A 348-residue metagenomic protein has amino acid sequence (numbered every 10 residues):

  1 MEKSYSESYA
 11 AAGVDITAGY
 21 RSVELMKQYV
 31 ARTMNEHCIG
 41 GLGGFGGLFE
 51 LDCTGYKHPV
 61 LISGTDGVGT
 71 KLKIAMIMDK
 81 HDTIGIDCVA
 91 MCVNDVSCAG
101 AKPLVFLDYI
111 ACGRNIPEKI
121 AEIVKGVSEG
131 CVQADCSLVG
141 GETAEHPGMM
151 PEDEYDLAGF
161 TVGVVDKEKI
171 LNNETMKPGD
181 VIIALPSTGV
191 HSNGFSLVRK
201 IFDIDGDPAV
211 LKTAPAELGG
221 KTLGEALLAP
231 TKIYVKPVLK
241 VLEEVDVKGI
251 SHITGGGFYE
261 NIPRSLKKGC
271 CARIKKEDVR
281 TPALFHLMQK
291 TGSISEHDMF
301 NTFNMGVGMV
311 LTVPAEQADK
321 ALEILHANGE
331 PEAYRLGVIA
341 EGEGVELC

Functional and structural regions predicted by a protein language model:
E2-A12, K119-S137, M150-L157, D207-K212 (+2 more regions): Glycine-/charge-enriched secondary-structure boundary and capping motifs
E2-H37: N-terminal amphipathic/basic leader segments beginning at the initiator methionine
D15, D66, G179, H252 (+1 more regions): Residue-level signature of catalytic and energy-coupling elements of molecular machines, predominantly ATP/GTP-dependent
S22, M26, L48, C92-V93 (+5 more regions): Buried hydrophobic packing segments
V23, A121-V124, F195: Hydrophobic face of alpha-helices
Q28-T188: Glycine-rich phosphate/pyrophosphate-binding loop regions near the starts of catalytic domains
G100-K102, L197, D246, E332: Short loop/turn motifs at secondary-structure junctions
D156, K169-L223: Short, acidic (Asp/Glu-rich) active-site segment that either coordinates a divalent metal cofactor
